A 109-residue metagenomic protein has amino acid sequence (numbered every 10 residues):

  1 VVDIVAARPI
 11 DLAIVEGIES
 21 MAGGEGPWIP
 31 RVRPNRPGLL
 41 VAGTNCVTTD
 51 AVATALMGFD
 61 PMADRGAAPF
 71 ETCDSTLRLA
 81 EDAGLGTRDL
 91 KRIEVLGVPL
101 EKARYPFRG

Functional and structural regions predicted by a protein language model:
V1-G109: Acidic/aromatic/glycine-rich contiguous surface patches that form carbohydrate-binding/processing clefts and analogous
